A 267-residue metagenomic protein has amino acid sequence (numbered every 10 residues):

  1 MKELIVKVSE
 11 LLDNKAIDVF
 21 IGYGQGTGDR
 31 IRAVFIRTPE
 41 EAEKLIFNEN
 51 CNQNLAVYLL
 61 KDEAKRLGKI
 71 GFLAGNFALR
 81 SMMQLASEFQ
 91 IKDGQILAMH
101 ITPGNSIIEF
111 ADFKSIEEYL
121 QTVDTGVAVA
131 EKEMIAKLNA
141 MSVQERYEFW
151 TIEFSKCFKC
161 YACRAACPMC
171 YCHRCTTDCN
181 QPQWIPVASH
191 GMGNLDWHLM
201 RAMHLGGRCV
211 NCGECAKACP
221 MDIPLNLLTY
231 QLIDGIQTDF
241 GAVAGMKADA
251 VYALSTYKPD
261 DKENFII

Functional and structural regions predicted by a protein language model:
M1-F154, P168: Iron-sulfur-associated redox domains of electron-transfer enzymes in respiratory and anaerobic energy metabolism
A78, C163, P224-L225: Helix N-cap / loop-to-helix initiation motif
R80, A165, K217: Short alpha-helical basic/polar micro-motif
M134-F154, C172-I267: Ferredoxin-type iron-sulfur electron-transfer modules in oxidoreductases and energy-metabolism complexes
S155-C175: Extended mid-to-C-terminal alpha-helical interaction segments
